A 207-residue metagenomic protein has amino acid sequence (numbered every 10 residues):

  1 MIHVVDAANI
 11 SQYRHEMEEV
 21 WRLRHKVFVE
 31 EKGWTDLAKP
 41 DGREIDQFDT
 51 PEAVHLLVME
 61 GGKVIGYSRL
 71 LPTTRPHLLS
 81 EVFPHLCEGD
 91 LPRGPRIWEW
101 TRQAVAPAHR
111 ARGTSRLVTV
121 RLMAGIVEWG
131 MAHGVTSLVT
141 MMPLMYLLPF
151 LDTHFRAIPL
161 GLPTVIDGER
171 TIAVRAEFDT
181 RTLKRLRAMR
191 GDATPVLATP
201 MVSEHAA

Functional and structural regions predicted by a protein language model:
M1-E16, A124-A132, T180-L183: N-terminal short leaders/motifs
M1-E44, H55-L57, V64: Short amphipathic alpha-helix that is part of the acyltransferase structural core
P40-Q47, G161-T164: Short, solvent-exposed loop/turn elements at beta->coil junctions and helix N-caps that rim active or binding pockets
Q47-L56, R75: A short helix-loop-beta-strand connector motif used in the catalytic cores of GNAT acetyltransferases and, in some
P51-A53, I65, R93-P95: Short connector loops at helix/strand junctions that flank enzyme active sites, especially segments positioning acidic
M59-L91: Short, His- and charge-rich active-site/binding loops that engage polyanionic ligands
P84-T171, R175-T180: Acyl-donor binding region in acyl/amide transferases
R102, H109, E169-A207: Charge-rich, low-complexity intrinsically disordered segments
